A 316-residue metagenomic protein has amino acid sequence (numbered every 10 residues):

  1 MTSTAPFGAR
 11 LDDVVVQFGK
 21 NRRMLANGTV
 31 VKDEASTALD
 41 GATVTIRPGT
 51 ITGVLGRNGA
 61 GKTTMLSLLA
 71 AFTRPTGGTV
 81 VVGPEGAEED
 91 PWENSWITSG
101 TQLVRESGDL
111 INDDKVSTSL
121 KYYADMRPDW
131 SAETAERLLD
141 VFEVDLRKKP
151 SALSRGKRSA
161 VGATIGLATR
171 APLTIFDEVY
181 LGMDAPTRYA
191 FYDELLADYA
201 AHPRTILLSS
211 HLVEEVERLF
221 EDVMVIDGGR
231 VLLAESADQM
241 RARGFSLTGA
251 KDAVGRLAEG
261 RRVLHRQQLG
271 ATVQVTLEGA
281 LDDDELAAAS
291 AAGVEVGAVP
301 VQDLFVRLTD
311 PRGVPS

Functional and structural regions predicted by a protein language model:
A9, M24, V31-K32, A38-L39: Conserved structural motif at the start of ABC-family nucleotide-binding domains
T52-V54, L66: Short hydrophobic beta-strand immediately N-terminal to the Walker A/P-loop
G56, G78-I97: Conserved ABC transporter NBD signature motif
A70: Helix-to-loop junction immediately C-terminal to a conserved catalytic motif
S99, L103-V161: ABC-family P-loop ATPase nucleotide-binding domains
F191-L207, H211-A280: ABC transporter nucleotide-binding domain
H265, A271-S316: C-terminal coupling/interaction segments
